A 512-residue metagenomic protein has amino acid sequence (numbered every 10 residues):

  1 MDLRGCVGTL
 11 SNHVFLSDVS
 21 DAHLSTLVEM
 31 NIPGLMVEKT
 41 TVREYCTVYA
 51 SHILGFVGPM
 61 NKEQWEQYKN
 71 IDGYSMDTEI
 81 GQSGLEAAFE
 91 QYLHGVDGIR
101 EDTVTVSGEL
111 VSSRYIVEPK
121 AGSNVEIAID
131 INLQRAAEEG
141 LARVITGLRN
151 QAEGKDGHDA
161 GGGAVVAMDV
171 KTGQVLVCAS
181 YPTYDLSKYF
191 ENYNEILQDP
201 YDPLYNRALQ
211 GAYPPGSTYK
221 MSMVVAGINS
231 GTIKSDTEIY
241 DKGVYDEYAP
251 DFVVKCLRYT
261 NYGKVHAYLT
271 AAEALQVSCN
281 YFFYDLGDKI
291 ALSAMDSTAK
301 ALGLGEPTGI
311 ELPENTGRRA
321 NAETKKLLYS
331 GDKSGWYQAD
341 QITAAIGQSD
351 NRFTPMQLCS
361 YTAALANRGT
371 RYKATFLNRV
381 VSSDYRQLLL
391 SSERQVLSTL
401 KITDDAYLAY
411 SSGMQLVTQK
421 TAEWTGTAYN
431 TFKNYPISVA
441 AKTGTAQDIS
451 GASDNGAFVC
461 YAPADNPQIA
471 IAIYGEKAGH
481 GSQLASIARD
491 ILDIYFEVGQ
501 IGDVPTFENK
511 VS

Functional and structural regions predicted by a protein language model:
M1-G122, Q419, R489, D493: Small/polar-residue-rich segments within soluble enzyme cores
N12, L110-G163: Conserved, well-ordered alpha-helix/loop/beta-strand core segments that scaffold catalytic motifs
M36, T146-K155, T237, T425: Active-site phosphate-binding and catalytic loops of NTP-dependent enzymes
Q82, D130, Q134, L358 (+1 more regions): Short, charged, low-complexity patches
H94-D97, G108, E138-T146, K300 (+1 more regions): Amphipathic, well-packed alpha-helical segments that form the structural scaffold of globular domains
V104-I116, I129, H158, G163-V166 (+4 more regions): Beta-lactam-recognizing serine transpeptidase/beta-lactamase-like catalytic domain environment
A366, R489-F496, Q500: Short amphipathic alpha-helical signal-transduction/dimerization elements
G475-G479: A generic structural motif
